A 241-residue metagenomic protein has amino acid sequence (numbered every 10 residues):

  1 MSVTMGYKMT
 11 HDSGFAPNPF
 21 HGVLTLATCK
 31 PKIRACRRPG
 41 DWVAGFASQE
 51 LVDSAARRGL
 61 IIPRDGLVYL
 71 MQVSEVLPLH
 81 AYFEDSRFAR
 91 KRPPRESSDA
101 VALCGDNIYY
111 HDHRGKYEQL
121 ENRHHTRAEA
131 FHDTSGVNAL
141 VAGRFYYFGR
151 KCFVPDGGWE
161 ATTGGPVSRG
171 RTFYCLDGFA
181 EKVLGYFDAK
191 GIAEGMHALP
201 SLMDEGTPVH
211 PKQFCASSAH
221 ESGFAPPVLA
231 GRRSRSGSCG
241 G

Functional and structural regions predicted by a protein language model:
M1-R38, S48-L51, A189, S201-L202 (+3 more regions): Compositionally biased, charged N-terminal/linker segments
I33-C36, G59-P63, G136-A139: A general structural signal for short secondary-structure junctions and capping/turn motifs
G40-W42: Structural motif
A47-L60: Short, charged beta-turn/beta-strand-edge "cap" motif at the junction between a beta-strand and an adjacent loop
V52-D53, P78-A81: Eukaryotic short linear interaction motifs
I61-Q72: Short coil-to-beta-strand transition motifs
Q72-P78: Short edge-strand/loop segments of extracellular domains
H80-G241: Contiguous surface segments at macromolecular interaction interfaces
